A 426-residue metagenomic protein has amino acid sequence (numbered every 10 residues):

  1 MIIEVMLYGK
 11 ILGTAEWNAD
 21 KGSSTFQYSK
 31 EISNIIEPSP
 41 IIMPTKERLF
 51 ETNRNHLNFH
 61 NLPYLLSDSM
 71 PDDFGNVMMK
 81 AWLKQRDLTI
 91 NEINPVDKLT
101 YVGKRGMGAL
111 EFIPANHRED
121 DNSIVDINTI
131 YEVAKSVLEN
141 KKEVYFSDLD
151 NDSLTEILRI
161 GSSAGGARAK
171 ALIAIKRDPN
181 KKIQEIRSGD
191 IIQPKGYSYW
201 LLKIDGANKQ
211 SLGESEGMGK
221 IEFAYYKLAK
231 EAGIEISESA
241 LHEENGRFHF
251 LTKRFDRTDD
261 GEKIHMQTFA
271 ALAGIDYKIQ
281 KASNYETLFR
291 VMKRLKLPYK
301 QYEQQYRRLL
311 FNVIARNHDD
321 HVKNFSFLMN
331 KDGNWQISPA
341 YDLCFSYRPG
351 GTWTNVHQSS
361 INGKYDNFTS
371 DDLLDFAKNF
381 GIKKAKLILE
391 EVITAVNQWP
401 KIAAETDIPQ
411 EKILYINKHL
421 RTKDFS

Functional and structural regions predicted by a protein language model:
M1-V322, S326-S426: Phosphate/dinucleotide-binding and metal-coordinating scaffold of catalytic cores in nucleotide-dependent enzymes
